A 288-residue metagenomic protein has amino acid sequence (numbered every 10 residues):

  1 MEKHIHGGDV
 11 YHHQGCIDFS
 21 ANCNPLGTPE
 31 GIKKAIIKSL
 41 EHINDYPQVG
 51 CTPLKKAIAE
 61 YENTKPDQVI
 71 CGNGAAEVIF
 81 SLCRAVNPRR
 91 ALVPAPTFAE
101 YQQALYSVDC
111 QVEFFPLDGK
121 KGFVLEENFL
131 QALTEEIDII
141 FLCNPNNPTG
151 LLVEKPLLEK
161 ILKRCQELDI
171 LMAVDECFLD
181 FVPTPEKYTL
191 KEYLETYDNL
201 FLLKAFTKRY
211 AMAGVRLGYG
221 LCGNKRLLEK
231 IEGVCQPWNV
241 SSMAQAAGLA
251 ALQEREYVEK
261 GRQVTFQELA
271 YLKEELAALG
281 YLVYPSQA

Functional and structural regions predicted by a protein language model:
M1-D45: N-terminal "arm"/small-domain region of PLP-dependent enzymes with the aminotransferase-like
G27-P29, G50, N199-A277, Y281-Y284: PLP-dependent aminotransferase class I/II
K34, K38-N73, E268-Y271: Conserved N-terminal alpha-helix of the aminotransferase class I/II PLP-enzyme fold
C51-T52, P66-A91, G218: Conserved beta-loop-alpha segment that forms the PLP phosphate-binding cup at the N-terminus of a helix
K65-V69, E176, D198-N199: Short acidic capping loops at alpha-helix termini that bridge into adjacent secondary structure
R84-L142: PLP-dependent aminotransferase-like
V108, E167-L168, Y197, L279: Helix C-cap/helix->beta junction micro-motif
K120-V182: Active-site phosphate-binding strand-loop segment of PLP-dependent enzymes
